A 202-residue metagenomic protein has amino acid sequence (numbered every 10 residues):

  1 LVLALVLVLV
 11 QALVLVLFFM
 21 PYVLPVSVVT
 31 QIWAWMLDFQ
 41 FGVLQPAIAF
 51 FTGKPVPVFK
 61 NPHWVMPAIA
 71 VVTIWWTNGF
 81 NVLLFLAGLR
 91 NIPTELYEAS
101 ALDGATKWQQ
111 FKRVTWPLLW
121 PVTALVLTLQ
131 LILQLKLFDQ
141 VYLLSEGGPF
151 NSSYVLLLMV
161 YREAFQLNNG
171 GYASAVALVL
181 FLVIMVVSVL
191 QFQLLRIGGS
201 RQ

Functional and structural regions predicted by a protein language model:
L1-Q202: A structural signal for multi-pass alpha-helical bundles of membrane permease subunits that mediate small-molecule
